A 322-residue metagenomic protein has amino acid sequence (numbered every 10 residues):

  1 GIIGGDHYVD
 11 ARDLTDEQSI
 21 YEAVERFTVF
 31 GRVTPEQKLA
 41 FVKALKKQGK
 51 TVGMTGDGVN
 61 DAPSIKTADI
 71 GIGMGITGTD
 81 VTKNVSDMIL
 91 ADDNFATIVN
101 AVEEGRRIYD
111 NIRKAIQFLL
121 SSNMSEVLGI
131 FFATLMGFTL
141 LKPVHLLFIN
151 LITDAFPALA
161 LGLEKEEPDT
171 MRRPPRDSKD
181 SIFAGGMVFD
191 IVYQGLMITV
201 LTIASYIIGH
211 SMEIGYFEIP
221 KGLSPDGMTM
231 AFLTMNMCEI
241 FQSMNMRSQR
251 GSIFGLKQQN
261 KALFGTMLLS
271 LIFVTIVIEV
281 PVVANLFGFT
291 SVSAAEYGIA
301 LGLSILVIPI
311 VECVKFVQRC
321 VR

Functional and structural regions predicted by a protein language model:
I2-M54, A68, G73-R250: Membrane-embedded transport module
I65: Basic, alpha-helical nucleic-acid-binding regions used in initiation and control of genome expression
G162, L233-R322: C-terminal transmembrane module of polytopic membrane proteins
